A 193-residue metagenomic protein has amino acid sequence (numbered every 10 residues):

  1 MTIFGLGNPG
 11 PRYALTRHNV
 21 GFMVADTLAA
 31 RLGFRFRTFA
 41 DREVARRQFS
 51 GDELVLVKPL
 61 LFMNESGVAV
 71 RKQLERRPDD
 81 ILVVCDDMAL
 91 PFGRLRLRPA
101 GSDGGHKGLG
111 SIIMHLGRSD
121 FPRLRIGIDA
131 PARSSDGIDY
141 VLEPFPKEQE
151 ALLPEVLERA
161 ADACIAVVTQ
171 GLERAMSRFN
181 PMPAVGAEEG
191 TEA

Functional and structural regions predicted by a protein language model:
M1-A100, G110-L124, P131-D136, A151-A193: Nucleotide and nucleotide-moiety/phosphate-recognizing core
R96-S102, V141-F145: Short glycine-enriched, charge-decorated loop/helix-capping segments at active-site entrances that position
I126-D129, F145: Short, loop-centered acidic/histidine patches that primarily coordinate divalent metals
E148: Electrostatically charged, flexible surface regions
